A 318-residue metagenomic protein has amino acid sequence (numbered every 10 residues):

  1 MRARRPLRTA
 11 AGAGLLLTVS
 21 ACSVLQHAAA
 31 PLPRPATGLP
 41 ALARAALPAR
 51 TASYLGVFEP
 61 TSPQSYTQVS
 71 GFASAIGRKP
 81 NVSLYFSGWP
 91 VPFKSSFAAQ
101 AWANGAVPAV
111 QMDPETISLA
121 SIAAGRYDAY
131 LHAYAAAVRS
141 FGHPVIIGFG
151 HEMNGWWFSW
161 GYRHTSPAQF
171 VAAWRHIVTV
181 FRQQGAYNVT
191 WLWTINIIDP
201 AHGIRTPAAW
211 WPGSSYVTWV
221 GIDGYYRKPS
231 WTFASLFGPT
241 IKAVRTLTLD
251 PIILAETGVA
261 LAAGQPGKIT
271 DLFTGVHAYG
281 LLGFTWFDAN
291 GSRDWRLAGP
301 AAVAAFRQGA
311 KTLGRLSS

Functional and structural regions predicted by a protein language model:
R2-H27: Secretory targeting and sorting signals
S20-A45: C-terminal region of N-terminal signal peptides and the immediate post-cleavage residues of exported proteins
L55-P144, T240, G264-L281, F287-G299 (+1 more regions): N-terminal carbohydrate-binding/catalytic regions of secreted carbohydrate-active enzymes
V57-F58, W174, V178-R205, L249-A262 (+1 more regions): Aromatic-lined carbohydrate-recognition surfaces of secreted/lumenal glycan-active proteins
P80-F86, V110-P114, P207-A234, F287-A289: Aromatic- and acid-rich polysaccharide-binding/catalytic face of secreted or lumenal carbohydrate-active enzymes
S96-D113, W219-A263: Glycoside hydrolase catalytic-domain groove-lining segments
A123-I146, S166-Q184, A209-P212: An active-site-proximal structural segment forming one wall of the substrate-binding cleft that immediately precedes
Y134-P167, N188-I197: Active-site groove signature of glycoside hydrolases
